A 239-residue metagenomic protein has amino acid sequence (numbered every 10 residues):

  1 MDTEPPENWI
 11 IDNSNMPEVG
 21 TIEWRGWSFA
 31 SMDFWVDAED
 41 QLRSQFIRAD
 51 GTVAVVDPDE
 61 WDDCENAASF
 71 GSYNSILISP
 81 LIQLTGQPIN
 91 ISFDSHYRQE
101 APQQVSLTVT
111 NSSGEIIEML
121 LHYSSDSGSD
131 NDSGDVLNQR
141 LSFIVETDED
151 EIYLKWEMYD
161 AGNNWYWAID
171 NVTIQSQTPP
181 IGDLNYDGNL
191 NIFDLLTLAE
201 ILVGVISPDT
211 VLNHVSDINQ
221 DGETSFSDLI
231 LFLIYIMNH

Functional and structural regions predicted by a protein language model:
M1, L77-S79, L84, P88-Q99 (+1 more regions): Extracellular beta-strand-rich recognition modules
M1-C64: Extracellular glycan-recognition surfaces and repeat-rich motifs
C64-L84, N138-L141: Short beta-strands within extracellular/lumenal beta-sheet-rich domains
F70-Y73, Y159-S176: Extracellular carbohydrate recognition
A101-L107: Beta-strand acidic-aromatic groove motif in beta-rich domains, primarily in extracellular
T110-I116: Change "in extracellular beta-sheet-rich domains … of secreted and cell-surface proteins" to "in beta-sheet-rich domains
I116-D148: Extracellular carbohydrate recognition and processing domains and analogous Trp-centered ligand-binding platforms
Q177-H239: Cellulosome-associated attachment modules in secreted, modular CAZymes
